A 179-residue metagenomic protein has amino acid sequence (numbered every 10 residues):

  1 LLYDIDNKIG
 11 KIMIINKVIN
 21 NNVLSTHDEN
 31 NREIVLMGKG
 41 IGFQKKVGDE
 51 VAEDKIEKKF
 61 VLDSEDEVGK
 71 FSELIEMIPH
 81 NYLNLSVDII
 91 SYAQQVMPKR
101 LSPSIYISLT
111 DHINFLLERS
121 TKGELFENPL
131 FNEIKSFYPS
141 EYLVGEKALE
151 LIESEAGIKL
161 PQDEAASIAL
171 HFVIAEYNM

Functional and structural regions predicted by a protein language model:
L2-M179: A cross-family "folded-core" feature that marks the main globular domain of proteins
